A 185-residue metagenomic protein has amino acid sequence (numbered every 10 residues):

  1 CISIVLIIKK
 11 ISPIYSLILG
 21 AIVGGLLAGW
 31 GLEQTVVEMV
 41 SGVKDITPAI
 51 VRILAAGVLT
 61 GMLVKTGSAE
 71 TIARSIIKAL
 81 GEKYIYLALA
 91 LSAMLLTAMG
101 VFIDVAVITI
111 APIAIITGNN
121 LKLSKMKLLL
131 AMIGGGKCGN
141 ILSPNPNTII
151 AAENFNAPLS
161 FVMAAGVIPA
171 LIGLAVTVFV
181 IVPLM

Functional and structural regions predicted by a protein language model:
C1-L6, K10-W30, I50-V58: Hydrophobic mid-bilayer segments of alpha-helices in multi-pass membrane transport proteins, especially secondary
C1-V5, I22-L26, L54, L91 (+2 more regions): Generic alpha-helical transmembrane segments of integral inner-membrane proteins, especially permease/transport modules
S3-K10, T60, A93-F102, I133-G139: Transmembrane alpha-helix interface/packing and boundary motifs in multi-pass membrane proteins, characterized by
I8, E38-P48, N156-I168: Interfacial loop-to-helix junctions that mark the boundaries of transmembrane helices in multi-pass membrane
I14, K83-L87, M126-K127, S160: Residues that define the loop-to-transmembrane-helix transition and helix capping in multi-pass membrane transporters
I18-G25, I110-A114, G134: Hydrophobic transmembrane alpha-helices of multi-pass, membrane-embedded glycosylation machinery
L32-N119: Membrane-embedded alpha-helical segments and adjacent helix-loop junctions characteristic of multi-pass solute
I116-M185: Membrane-core helix-loop-helix motifs of multi-pass transport proteins
